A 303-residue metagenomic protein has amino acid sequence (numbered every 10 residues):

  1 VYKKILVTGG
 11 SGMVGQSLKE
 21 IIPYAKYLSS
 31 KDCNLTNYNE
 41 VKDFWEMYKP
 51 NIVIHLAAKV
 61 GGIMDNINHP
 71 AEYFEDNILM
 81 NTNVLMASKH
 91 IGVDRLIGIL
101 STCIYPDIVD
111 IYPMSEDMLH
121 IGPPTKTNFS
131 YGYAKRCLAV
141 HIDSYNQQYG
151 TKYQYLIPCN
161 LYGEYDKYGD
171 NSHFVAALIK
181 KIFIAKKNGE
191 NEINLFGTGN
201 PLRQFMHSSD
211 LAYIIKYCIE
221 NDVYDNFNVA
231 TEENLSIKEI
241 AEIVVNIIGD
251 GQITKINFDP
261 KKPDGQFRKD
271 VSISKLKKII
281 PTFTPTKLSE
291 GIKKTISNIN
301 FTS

Functional and structural regions predicted by a protein language model:
Y2-I22: N-terminal Rossmann NAD(P)H-binding glycine-rich loop of SDR-like oxidoreductase domains
T8, L28, V53-K59, L96-T102 (+1 more regions): SDR active-site strand-loop-helix element
M13, K19, I184-S303: C-terminal substrate-binding subdomain of Rossmann-fold SDR/epimerase-dehydratase oxidoreductases
P23-D43: Adenosine-cofactor binding site in Rossmann-like domains, unifying the SAM/SAH pocket of S-adenosylmethionine-dependent
N39-I78: NAD(P)H-binding glycine-rich loop region in Rossmannoid oxidoreductase-like domains and their noncatalytic homologs
T82-N128: Conserved Rossmann-fold NAD(P)-dependent oxidoreductase catalytic core, especially the SDR/UDP-sugar
I108-D117, V140-I219, N234, E242-I247: NAD(P)-dependent short-chain dehydrogenase/reductase
S130, A134-C137: Active-site helix of classical SDR
